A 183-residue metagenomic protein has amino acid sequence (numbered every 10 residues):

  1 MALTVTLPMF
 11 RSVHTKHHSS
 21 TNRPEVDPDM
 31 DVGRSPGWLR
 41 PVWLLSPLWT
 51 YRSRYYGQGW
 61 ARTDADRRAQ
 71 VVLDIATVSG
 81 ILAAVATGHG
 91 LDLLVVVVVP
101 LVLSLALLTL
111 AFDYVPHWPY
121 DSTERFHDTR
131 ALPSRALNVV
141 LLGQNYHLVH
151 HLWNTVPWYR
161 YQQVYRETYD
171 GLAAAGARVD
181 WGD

Functional and structural regions predicted by a protein language model:
M1-P8, L103, P133-Q144: Membrane-embedded alpha-helical segments that form the functional core of polytopic membrane enzymes, especially those
M1-V99, T155-D183: Non-catalytic, topology-defining segments of multipass membrane proteins
T6-F10, V99-T123: Transmembrane alpha-helical segments that form the membrane-embedded catalytic/substrate-channel core of multi-pass
F10-R23, D113-W118, V140-V156: Histidine-centered catalytic micro-motifs
G90, A106-L108, V139-L141: Short hydrophobic "helix-edge" motifs at membrane interfaces and signal-peptide entry regions
T123-T129: Short, surface-exposed loop/helix-turn segments at secondary-structure junctions that function as lids/hinges flanking
E124, V139-L142, Y159, D170: Juxtamembrane C-terminal module of membrane proteins
